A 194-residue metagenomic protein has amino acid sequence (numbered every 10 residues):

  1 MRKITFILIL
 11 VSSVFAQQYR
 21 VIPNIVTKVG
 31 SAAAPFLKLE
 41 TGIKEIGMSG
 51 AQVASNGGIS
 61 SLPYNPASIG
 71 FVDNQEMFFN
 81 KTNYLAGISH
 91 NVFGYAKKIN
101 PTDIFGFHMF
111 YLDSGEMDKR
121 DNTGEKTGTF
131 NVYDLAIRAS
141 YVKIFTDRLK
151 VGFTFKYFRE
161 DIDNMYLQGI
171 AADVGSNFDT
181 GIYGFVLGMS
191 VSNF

Functional and structural regions predicted by a protein language model:
M1-I4, D147: Positively charged n-region of N-terminal signal peptides that target proteins for export
K3-S13: Sec-dependent N-terminal signal peptides
Q17-F194: Subset of outer-membrane beta-barrel
